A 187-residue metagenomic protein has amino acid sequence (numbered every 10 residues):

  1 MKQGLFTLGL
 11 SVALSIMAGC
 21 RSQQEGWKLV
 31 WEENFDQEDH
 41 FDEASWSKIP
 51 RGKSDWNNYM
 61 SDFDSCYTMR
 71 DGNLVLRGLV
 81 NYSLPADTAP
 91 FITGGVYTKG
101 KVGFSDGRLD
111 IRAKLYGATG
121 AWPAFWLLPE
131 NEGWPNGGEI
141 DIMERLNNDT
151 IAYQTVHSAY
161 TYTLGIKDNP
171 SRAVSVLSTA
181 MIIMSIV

Functional and structural regions predicted by a protein language model:
M1-E25: Bacterial Sec-dependent N-terminal signal peptides
S22-V187: GH16 jelly-roll
